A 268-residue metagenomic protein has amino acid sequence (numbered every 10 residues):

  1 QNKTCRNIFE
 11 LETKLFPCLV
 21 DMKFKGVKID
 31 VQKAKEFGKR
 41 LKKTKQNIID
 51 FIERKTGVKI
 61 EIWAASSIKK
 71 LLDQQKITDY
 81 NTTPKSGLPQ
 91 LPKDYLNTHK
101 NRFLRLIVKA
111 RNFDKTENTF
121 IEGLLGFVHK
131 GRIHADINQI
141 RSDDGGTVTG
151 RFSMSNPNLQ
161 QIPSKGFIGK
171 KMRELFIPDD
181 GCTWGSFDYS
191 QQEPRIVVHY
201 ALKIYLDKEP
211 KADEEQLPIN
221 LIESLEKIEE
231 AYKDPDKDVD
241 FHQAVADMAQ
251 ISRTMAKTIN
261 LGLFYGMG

Functional and structural regions predicted by a protein language model:
Q1-I168, I177, G181-T183, S190-E193: Conserved "right-hand" nucleotidyltransferase catalytic core of DNA-directed polymerases
T4-C5, E230-P235, I259-M267: Extended, non-catalytic structural segments that build the interaction scaffolds of large macromolecular assemblies
T13, K45-I48, D236-D238, L263-G268: Short acidic alpha-helix initiation/capping motifs at coil-to-helix transition points, especially at protein N-termini
F16, S66, V239-A244, M267: A generic alpha-helix surface/boundary motif
F24, K43, Q74-T78, V198-L206 (+2 more regions): Short, well-ordered loop/turn and helix-capping segments at boundaries between secondary-structure elements and domains
F24, T78-D79, N97, D247-G268: Conserved catalytic core of nucleic-acid polymerases
Q139-R253: Function-dense linear segments that define catalytic or interfacial modules in macromolecule-processing proteins
